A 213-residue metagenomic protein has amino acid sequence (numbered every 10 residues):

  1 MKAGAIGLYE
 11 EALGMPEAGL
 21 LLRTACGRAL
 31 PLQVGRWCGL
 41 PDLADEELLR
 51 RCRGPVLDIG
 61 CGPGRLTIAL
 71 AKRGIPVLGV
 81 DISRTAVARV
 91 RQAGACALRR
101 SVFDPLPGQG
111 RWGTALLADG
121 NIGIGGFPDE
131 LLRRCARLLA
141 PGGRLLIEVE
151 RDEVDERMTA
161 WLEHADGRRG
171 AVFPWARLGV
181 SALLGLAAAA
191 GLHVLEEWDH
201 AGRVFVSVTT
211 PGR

Functional and structural regions predicted by a protein language model:
M1-R51: S-adenosyl-L-methionine
G54-G62: Conserved class I S-adenosyl-L-methionine
S83: Conserved SAM/SAH-binding beta-strand->alpha-helix loop
G94-D104: Conserved SAM-binding strand-loop segment of SAM-dependent methyltransferases
L106-A115: A short acidic, Gly/Pro-enriched loop at the edge of an enzyme's catalytic core that lines a small-molecule cofactor
G123-C135: A short, conserved alpha-helix within the catalytic core of class I
G142-E150: Conserved beta-strand signature within the Rossmann-like core of class I S-adenosyl-L-methionine
F173-G191: Short alpha-helix
